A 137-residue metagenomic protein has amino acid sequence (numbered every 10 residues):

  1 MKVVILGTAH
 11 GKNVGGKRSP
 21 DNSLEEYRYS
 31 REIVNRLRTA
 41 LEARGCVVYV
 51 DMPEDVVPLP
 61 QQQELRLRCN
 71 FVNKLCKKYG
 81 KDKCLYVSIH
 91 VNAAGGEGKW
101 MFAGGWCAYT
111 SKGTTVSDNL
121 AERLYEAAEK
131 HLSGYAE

Functional and structural regions predicted by a protein language model:
M1-S23: Short glycine-rich His-centered loop
K2-V4, L24-E137: Active-site-proximal helix/loop segments of hydrolytic enzymes
